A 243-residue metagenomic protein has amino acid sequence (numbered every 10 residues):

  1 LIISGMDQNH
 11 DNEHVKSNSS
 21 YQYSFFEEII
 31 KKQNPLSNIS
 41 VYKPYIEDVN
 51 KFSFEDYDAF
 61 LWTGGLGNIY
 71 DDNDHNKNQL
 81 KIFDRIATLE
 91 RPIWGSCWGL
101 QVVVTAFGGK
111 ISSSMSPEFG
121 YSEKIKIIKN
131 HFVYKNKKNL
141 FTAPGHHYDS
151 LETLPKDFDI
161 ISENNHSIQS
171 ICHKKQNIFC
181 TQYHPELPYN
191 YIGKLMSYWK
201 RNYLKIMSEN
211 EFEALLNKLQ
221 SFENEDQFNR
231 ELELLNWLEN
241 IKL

Functional and structural regions predicted by a protein language model:
L1-D74, N78-A87, E209-L243: N-terminal beta1-alpha1 cap of cysteine-dependent amidohydrolase-like domains
M6-Q8, I46-E47, L66-N68, Q101 (+4 more regions): Short, solvent-exposed loop/turn segments at secondary-structure junctions
N12-E13, D71-D72, V104-A106, P155 (+1 more regions): Short glycine-/acidic-enriched loop or helix-start segments at secondary-structure transitions that form or flank
T63-I128, T142: Cysteine-nucleophile active-site neighborhood
F107-N190: Pocket-forming structural segment of enzyme catalytic cores
D159-I161, H166-L243: C-terminal and late-domain segments of enzyme folds
